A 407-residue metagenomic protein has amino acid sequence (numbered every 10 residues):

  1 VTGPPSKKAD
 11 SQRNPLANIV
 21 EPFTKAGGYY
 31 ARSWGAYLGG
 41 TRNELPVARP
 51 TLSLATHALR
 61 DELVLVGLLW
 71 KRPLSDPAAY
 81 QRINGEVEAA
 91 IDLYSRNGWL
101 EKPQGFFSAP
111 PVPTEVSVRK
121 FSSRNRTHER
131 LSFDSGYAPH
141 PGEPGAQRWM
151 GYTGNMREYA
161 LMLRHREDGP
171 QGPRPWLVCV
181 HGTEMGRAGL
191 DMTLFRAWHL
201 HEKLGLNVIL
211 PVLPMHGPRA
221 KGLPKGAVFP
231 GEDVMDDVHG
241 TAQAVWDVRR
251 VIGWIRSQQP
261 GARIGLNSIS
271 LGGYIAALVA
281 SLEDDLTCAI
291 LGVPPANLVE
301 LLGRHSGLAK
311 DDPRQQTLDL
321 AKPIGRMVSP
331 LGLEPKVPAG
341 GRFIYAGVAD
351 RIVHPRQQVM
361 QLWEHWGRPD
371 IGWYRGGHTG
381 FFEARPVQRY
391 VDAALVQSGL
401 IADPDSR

Functional and structural regions predicted by a protein language model:
V1-G145, R407: N-terminal targeting or regulatory segments adjacent to alpha/beta-hydrolase or S9 domains
Y152-E158, H165-W176: Proline/glycine-enriched tight loop/beta-turn segments at coil->beta junctions that connect or precede beta-strands
V178-A242: Cap/lid segment of the alpha/beta-hydrolase catalytic domain
Q258-S270: Alpha/beta-hydrolase fold nucleophile elbow
S268-G273, G347: Conserved alpha/beta-hydrolase "nucleophile elbow" surrounding the catalytic nucleophile
I275-P323, W373: Hydrolase active-site cap/lid region
L302-E364: The feature captures the conserved acid-bearing segment of alpha/beta-hydrolase catalytic domains
G376-R389: Catalytic histidine-centered segment of alpha/beta-hydrolase-like enzymes
